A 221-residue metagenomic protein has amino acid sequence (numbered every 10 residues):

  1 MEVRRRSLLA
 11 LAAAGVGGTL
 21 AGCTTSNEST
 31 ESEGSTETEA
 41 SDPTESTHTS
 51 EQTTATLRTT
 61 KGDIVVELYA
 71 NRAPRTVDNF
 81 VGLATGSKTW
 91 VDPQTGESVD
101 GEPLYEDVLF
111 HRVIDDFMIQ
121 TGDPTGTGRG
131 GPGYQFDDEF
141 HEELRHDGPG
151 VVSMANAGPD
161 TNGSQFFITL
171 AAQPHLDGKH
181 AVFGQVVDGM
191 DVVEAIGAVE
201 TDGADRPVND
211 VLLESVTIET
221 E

Functional and structural regions predicted by a protein language model:
E2-E221: Cyclophilin-like peptidyl-prolyl cis-trans isomerases
